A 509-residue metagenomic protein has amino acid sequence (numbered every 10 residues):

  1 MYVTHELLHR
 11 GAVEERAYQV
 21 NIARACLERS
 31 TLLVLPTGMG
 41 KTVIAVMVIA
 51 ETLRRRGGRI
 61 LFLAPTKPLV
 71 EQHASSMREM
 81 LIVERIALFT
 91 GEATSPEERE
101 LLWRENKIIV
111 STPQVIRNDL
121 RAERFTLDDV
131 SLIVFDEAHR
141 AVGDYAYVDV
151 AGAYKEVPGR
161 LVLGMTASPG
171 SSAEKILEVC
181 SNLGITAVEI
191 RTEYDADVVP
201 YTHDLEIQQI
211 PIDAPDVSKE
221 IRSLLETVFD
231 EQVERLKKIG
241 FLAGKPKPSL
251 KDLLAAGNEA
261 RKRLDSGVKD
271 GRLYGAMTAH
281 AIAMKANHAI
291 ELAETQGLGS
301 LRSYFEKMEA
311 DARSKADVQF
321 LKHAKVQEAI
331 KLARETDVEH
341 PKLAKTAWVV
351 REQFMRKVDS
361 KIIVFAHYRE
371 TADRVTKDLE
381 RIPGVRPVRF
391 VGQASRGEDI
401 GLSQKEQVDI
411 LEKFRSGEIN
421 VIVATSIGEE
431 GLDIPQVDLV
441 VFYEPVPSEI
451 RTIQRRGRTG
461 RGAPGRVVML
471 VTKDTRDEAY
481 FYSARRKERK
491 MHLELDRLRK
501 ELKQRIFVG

Functional and structural regions predicted by a protein language model:
M1-V34: Conserved pre-motif I regulatory segment
V20, R24-T31, M39-R56, S76-R78 (+1 more regions): Walker A/P-loop NTP-binding motif
T37, T42-I44, G58-E79, P169-K175 (+1 more regions): Conserved Walker A/P-loop ATP-binding site and its immediately adjacent core in helicase/helicase-like ATPase domains
E92-S131, G152, I427-G431: Conserved helix/coil segment N-terminal to the catalytic DExD/H
T94-W103, K361-F365, D373-K377, G384-T425: Conserved helicase ATPase core of P-loop NTP-dependent helicases/translocases
P113-R117, R121-L163, G170-K175: SF2 helicase catalytic motif II
A146, V150, I176, V188-V199 (+2 more regions): Helicase motor interdomain insertion/brace
R458-A484: Conserved segment of the helicase C-terminal RecA-like domain
